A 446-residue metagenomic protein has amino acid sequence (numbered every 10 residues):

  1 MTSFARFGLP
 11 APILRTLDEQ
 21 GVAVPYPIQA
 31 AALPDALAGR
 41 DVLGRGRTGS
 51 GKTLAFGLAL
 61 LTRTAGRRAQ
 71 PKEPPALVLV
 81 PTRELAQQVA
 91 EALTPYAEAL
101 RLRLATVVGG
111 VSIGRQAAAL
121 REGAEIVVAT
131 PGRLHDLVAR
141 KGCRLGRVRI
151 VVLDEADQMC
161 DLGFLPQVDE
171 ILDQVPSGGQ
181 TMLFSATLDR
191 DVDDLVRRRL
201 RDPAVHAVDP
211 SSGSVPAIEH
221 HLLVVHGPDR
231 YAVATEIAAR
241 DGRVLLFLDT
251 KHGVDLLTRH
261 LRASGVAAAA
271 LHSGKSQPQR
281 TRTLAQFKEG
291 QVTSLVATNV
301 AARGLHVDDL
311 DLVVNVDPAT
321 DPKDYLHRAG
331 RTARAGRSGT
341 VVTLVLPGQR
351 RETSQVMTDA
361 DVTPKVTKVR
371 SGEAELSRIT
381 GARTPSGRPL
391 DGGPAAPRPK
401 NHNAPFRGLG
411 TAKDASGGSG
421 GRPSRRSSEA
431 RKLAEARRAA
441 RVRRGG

Functional and structural regions predicted by a protein language model:
T2-T384: Conserved helicase RecA-like core
A69, A374-G446: Basic Arg/Gly/Lys-rich low-complexity intrinsically disordered segments
